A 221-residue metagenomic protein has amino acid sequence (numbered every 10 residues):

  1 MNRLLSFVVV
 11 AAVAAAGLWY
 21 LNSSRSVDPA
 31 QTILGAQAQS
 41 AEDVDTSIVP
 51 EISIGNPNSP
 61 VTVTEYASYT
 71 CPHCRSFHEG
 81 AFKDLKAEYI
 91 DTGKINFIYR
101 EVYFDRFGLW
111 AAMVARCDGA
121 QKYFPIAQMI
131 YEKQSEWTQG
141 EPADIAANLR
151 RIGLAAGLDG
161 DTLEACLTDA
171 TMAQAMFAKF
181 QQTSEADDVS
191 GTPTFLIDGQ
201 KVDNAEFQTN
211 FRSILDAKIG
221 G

Functional and structural regions predicted by a protein language model:
N2-A36, S68, R151-G221: C-terminal cap of thioredoxin/glutaredoxin-like
N2-D105, F177-F180, G220-G221: Extracytoplasmic thiol/disulfide redox context detector
S47-V49, E132, I197: Residue-level signal for pocket-adjacent positions within structured domains
E51, Y99-V102, W137, E164 (+1 more regions): Conserved short-loop catalytic and cofactor-binding motifs
I54-P57, E65, C117, G140 (+3 more regions): Short N-terminal micro-motifs specific to bacterial/archaeal maturation and metal-cluster initiation sites
P57, S76, Q139, C166 (+2 more regions): Charge-dense, low-complexity intrinsically disordered segments
A67-T70, R75-L154, G221: Structural alpha/beta surface segment adjacent to cysteine/selenocysteine redox centers across thiol/disulfide enzymes
